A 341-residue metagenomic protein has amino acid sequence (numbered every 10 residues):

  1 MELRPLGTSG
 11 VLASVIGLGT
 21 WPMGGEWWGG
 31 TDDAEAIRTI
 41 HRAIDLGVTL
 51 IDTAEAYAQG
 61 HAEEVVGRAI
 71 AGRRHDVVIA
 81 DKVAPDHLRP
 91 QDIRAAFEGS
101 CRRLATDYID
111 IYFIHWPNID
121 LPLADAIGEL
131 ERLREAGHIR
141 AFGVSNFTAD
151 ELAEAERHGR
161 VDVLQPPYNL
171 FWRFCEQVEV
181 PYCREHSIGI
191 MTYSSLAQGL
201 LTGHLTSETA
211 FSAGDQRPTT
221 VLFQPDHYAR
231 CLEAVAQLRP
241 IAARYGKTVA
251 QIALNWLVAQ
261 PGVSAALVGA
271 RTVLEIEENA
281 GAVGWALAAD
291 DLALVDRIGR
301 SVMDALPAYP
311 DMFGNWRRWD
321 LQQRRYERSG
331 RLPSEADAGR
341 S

Functional and structural regions predicted by a protein language model:
M1-V77, A338-S341: N-terminal binding-site loop/beta-alpha segment at the start of enzyme catalytic domains that lines or forms
L6, L18, A36, I51 (+12 more regions): Conserved, mostly hydrophobic/aromatic
V11-I16, G47-L50, R74-V77, T106-D110 (+5 more regions): Short, well-ordered coil/turn segments that N-cap beta-strands
P22-D33, D81-Q91, N118: Active-site mouth loops of central-metabolism enzymes
I40, E63, G67, F97-C101 (+7 more regions): Generic structural signal for well-ordered alpha-helices, preferentially at hydrophobic/aromatic core positions
H87-V178, E185-I188: Glycine/proline-rich, positively charged, aromatic-decorated active-site loop/lid region on the catalytic face
C175-A213, T248: Aromatic-lined glycan-binding groove of carbohydrate-active enzymes
A213-P240, R244, G262-V263, V273 (+1 more regions): Terminal-tail/helix-coil boundary detector
